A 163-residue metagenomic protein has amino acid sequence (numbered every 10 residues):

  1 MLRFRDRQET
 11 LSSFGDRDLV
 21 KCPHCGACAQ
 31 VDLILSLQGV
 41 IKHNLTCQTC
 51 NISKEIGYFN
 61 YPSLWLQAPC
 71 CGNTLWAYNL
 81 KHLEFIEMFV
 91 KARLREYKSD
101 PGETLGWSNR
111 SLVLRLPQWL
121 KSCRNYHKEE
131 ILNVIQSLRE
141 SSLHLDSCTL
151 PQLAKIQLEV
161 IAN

Functional and structural regions predicted by a protein language model:
M1-Y61: N-terminal cysteine/histidine-rich coordination modules
R3-R7, L11, R17, H24 (+5 more regions): Arginine residue identity/basic-tract feature
E9, D32, G39, E103 (+6 more regions): Residue-level marker of intrinsically disordered, low-complexity segments enriched for small/polar residues
V20-C25, A29, C47, K54 (+5 more regions): Generic structural hydrophobic/aromatic packing signal, biased to beta-strands
C25-C28, C50, C70-C71, C123 (+1 more regions): Generic recognition of cysteine residues
Q48-W119: Long, charge-rich boundary regions
L120-N163: C-terminal, charged low-complexity interaction regions
